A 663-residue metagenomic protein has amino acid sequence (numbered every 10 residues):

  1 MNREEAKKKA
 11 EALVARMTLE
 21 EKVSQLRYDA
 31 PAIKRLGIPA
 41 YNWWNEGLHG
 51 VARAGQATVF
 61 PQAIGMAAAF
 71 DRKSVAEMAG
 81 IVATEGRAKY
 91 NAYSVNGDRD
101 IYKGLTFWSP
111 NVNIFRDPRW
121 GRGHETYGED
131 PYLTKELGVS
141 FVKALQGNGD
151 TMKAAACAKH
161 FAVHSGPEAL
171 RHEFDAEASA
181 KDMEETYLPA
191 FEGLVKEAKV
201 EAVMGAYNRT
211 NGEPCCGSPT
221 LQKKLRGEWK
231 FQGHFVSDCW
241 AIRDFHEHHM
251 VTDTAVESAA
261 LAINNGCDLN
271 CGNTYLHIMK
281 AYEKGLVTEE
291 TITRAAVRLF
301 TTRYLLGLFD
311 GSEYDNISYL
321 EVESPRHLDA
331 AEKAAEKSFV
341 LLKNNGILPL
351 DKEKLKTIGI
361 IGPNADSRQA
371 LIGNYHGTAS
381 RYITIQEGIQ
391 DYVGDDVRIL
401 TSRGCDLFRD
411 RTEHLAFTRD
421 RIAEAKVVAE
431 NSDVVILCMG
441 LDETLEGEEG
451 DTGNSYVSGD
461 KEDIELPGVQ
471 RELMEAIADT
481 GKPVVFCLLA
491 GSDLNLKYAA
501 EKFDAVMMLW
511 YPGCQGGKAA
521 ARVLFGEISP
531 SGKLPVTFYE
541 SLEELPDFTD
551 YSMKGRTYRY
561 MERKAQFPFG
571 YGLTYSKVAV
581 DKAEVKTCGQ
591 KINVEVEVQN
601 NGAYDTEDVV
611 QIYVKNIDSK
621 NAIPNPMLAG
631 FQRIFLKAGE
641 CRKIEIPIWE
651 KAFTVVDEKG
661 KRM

Functional and structural regions predicted by a protein language model:
M1-M663: Glycoside hydrolase catalytic-domain context in secreted enzymes
